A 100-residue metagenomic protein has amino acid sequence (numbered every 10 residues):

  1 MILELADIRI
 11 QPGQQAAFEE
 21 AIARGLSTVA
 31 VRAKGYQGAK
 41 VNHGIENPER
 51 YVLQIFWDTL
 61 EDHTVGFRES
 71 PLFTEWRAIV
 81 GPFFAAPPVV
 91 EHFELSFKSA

Functional and structural regions predicted by a protein language model:
I2, K40-E49, E75-A100: Glycine-rich beta-strand-turn "strand-cap" elements at beta-sheet edges
L3-I8: Active-site-flanking beta-strand signature of metal-NTP-handling nucleotidyl enzymes and homologous cyclase-like
R9, N42, Q54-F56: Short hydrophobic/aromatic beta-strand micro-patches that form the beta-sheet surface supporting nucleotide- or nucleic
R9-A21: Short, surface-exposed ligand-recognition loops at beta-strand->loop->(often short) alpha-helix junctions that present
P12-Q14, I45-N47, T59-E61: Feature marks short, surface-exposed loop/turn motifs that line or immediately flank catalytic pockets and channel
A16, E61-H63, K98-A100: Residue-level signal for secondary-structure boundary sites
R24, T28-Y36, F56-V89: An amphipathic, aromatic/His-enriched active-site/gating alpha helix that lines ligand/cofactor pockets
